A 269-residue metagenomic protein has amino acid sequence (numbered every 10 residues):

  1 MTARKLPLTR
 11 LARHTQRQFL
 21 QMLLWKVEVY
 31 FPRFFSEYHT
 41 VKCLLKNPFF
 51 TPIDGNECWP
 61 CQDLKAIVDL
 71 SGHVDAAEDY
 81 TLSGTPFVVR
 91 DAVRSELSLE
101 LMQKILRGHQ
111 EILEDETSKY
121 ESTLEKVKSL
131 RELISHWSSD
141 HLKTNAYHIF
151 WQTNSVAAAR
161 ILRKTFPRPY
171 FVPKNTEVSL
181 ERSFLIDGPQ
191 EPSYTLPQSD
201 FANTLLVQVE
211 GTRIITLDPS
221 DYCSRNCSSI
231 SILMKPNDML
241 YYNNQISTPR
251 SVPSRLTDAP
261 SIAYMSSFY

Functional and structural regions predicted by a protein language model:
M1-Y241, Q245-Y269: N-terminal accessory scaffold of Fe(II)-dependent oxygenases
